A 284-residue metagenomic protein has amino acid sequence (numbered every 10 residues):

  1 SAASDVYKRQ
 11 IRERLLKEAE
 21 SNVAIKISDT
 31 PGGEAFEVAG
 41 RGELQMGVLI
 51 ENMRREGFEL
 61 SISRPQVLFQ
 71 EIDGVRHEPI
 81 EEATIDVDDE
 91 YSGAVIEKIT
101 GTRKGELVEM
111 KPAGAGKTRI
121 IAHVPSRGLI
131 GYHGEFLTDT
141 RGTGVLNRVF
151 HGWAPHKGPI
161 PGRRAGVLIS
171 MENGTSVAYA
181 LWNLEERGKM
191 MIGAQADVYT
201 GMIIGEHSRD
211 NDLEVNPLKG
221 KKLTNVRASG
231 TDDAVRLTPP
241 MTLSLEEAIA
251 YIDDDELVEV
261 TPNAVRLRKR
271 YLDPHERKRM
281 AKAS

Functional and structural regions predicted by a protein language model:
A2-Y7: Short, small-residue-biased leader/transition segments that mark boundaries at the very start of proteins
K8-A19, V87-T102: Short amphipathic alpha-helix segments
K8-G33, G188: Gly/Ser-centered flexible loop/linker motifs
E18-V23, M53-S61, I99-V108, L137-V145: A common structural junction motif
T30-Q45: Short glycine/threonine-rich beta-strand-turn micro-motifs
G32-F36, P65-R76, K111-P125, V149-P161: Short proline/glycine- and acidic-rich turn/helix-capping motifs at secondary-structure junctions
G42, D88, I99, F136 (+2 more regions): Residue-level signature of catalytic and energy-coupling elements of molecular machines, predominantly ATP/GTP-dependent
H77, V124, E135-D253, E259-S284: Long insertion/accessory domains within large nucleic-acid-processing enzymes
